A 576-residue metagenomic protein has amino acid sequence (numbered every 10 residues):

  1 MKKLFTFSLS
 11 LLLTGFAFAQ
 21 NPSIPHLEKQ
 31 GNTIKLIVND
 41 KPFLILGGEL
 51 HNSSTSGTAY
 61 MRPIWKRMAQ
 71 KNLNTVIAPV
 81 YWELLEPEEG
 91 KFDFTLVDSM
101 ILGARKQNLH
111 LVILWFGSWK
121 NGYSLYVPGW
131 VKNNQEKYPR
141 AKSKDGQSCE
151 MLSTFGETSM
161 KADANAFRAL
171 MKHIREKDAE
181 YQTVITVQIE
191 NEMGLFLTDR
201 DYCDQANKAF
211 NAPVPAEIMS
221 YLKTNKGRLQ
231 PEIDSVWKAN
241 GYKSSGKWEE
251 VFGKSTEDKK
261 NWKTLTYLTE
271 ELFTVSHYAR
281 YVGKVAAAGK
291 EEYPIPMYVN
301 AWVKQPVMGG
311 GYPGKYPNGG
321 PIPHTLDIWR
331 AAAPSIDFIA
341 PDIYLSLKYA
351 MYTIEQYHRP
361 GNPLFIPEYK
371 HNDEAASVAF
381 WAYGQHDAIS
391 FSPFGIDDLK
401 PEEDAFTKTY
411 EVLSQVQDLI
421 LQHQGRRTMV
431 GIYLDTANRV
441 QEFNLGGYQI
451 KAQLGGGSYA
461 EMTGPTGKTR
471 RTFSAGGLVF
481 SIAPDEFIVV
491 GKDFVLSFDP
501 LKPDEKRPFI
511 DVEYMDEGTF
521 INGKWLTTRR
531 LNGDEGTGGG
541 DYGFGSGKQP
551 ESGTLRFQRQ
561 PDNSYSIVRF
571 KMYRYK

Functional and structural regions predicted by a protein language model:
M1-N21: Bacterial Sec-dependent N-terminal signal peptides
A19-N74: N-terminal carbohydrate-binding accessory modules
S54-Q70, G314-A332, A350-M351, A376-A379: Short, acidic/polar
Y60-E136, Y278-E292: Aromatic-lined substrate-binding rim segments of carbohydrate-active enzymes
L109, V282-I295, P323-G425: Catalytic-core region of carbohydrate-active enzymes that cleave or remodel glycosidic bonds
P139-L326: Polysaccharide-binding and catalytic clefts of secreted carbohydrate-active enzymes
F380-E505, D516-F520: Aromatic- and carboxylate-lined catalytic core of secreted/periplasmic carbohydrate-active enzymes
A460-T472, E486-K576: C-terminal beta-sandwich/jelly-roll accessory domains of carbohydrate-active enzymes
